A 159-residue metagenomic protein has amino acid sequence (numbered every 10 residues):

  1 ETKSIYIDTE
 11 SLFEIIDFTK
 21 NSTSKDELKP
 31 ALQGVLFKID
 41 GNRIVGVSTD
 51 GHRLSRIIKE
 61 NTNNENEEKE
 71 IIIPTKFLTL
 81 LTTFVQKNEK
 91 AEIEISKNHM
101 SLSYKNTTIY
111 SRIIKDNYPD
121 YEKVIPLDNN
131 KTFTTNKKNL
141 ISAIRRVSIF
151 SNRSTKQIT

Functional and structural regions predicted by a protein language model:
E1-T159: Structural preference for solvent-exposed beta-strand-turn elements and adjacent flexible terminal/loop segments within
